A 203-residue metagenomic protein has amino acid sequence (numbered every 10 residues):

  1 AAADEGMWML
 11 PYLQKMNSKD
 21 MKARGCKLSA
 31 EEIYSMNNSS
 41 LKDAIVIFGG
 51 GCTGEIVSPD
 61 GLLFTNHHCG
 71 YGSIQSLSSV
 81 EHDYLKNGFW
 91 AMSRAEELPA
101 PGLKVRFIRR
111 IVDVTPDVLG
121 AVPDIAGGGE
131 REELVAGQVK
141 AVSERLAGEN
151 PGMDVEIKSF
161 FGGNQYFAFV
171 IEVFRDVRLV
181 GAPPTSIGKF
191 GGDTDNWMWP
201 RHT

Functional and structural regions predicted by a protein language model:
A2-T203: Terminal presequence/propeptide segments associated with secretion/organelle targeting and zymogen/polyprotein
